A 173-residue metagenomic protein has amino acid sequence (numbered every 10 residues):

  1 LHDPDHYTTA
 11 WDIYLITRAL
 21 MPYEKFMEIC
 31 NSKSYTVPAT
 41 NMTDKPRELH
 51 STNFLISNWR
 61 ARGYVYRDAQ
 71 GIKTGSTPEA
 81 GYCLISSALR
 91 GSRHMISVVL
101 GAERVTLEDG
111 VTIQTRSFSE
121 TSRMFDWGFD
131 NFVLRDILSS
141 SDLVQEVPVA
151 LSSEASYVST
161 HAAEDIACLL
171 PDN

Functional and structural regions predicted by a protein language model:
P4-N173: Domain-terminus/edge residues, biased toward the C-terminal soluble/receptor-binding domains of extracytoplasmic
